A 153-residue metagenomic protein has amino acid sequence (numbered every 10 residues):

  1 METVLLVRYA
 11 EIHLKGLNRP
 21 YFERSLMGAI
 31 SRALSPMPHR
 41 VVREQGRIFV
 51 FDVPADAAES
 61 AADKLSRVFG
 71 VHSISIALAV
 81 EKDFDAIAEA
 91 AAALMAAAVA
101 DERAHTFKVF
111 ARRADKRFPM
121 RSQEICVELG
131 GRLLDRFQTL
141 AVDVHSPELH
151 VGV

Functional and structural regions predicted by a protein language model:
M1-G152: RNA-binding accessory domains that recognize and position tRNA/RNA substrates
